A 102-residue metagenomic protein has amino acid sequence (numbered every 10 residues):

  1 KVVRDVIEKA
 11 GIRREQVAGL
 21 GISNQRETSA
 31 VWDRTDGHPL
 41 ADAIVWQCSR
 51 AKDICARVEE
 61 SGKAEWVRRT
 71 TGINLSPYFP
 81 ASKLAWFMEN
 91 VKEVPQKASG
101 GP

Functional and structural regions predicted by a protein language model:
K1, V45-W46, W86: Tryptophan-centric aromatic hotspots in well-structured domains and transmembrane helices
K1-A41, E65, R69: N-terminal glycine/serine-rich phosphate-binding loop of ATP-dependent small-molecule kinases, especially carbohydrate
V3, I7-G11, E59-G62, M88-P95: Structural signal for hydrophobic packing residues in well-ordered secondary-structure cores of soluble enzyme domains
I22, S49, V67-P102: Gly/Ser/Thr-rich active-site cleft segment
E27-S29, K52, V94: Short, acidic Gly/Pro/Ser/Thr-rich loop/turn segments
W32, E59, F79: A conserved hydrophobic position in a structured secondary element of the catalytic/binding core that shapes
I44-E60: Short alpha-helix plus adjacent loop in nuclease-associated cores
